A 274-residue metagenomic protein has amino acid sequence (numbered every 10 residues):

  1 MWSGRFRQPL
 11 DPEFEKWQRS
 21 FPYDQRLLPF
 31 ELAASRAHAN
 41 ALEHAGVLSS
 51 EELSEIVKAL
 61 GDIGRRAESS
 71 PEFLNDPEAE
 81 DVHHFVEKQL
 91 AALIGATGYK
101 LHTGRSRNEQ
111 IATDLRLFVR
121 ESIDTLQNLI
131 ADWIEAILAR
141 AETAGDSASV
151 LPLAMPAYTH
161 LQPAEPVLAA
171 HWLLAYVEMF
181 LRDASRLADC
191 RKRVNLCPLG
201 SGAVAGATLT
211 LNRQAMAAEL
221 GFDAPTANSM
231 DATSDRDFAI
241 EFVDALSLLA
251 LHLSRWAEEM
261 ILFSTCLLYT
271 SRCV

Functional and structural regions predicted by a protein language model:
M1-C197, A203-G206, L211-A217: A helix-coil-helix interface module used to build multimeric assemblies and to scaffold catalytic/cofactor sites
E31, S234, A245-L248: Short amphipathic alpha-helical interaction segments
T143, R186-D189, R193, F222-T226 (+2 more regions): Conserved helix-loop functional segments at active or binding sites
L168, M230, D244: Conserved short-loop catalytic and cofactor-binding motifs
G202, A207, A232-T233, C266: Fold-independent oxyanion-binding glycine-rich loops and adjacent beta-strand/coil segments at enzyme active sites
R213-R236: Active-site-adjacent "gating/activation" loops or surface patches in catalytic cores
A239-I261, T265: A conserved active-site cap/scaffold subdomain adjacent to cofactor or substrate pockets
Y269-V274: Conserved small/polar residues in nucleotide/adenosyl-binding loops
